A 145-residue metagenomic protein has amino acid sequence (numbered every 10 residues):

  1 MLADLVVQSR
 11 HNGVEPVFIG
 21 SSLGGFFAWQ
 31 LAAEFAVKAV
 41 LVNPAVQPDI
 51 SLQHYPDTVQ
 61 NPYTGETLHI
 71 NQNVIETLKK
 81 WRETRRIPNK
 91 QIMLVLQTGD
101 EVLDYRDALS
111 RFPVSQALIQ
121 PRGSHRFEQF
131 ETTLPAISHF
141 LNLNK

Functional and structural regions predicted by a protein language model:
M1-N12: Active-site catalytic motif of lipid deacylating hydrolases and related acyltransferases
V14-V17, Q91-M93: Short active-site oxyanion
E15-G20, V40: Short beta-strand immediately N-terminal to the catalytic nucleophile in serine-hydrolase-like folds
I19-G24, A28: Gly/Ala-rich beta-loop-alpha elbow adjacent to hydrolase catalytic centers
L31-F35: Aromatic pocket-lining residues of Rossmann-like dinucleotide-binding sites
K38, V42-N144: The alpha/beta-hydrolase serine catalytic core
